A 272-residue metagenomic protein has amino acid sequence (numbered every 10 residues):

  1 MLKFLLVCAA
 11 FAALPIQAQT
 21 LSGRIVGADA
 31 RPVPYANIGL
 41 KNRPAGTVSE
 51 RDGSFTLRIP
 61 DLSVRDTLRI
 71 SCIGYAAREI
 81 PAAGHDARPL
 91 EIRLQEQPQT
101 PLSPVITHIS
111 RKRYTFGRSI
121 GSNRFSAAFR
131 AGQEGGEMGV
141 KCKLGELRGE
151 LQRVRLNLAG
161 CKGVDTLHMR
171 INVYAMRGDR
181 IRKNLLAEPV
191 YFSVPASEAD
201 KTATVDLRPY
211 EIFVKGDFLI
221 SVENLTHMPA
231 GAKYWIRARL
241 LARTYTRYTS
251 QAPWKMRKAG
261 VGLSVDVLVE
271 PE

Functional and structural regions predicted by a protein language model:
M1-R24: Bacterial Sec-dependent N-terminal signal peptides
Q19-V33, D61: Structural motif
L21-G27, G53-F55, I92: A short, amphipathic beta-strand motif
A36-L40, L68, I106-T107, I171: Hydrophobic beta-strand segments
P44-S54: Short, acidic Ser/Thr/Gly-rich low-complexity loop/linker segments typical of extracellular and cell-surface proteins
T67-I80: A short, solvent-exposed loop/turn motif at the edges and junctions of modular extracellular/periplasmic domains
G84-I109: Extracellular beta-sheet/turn segments enriched in Thr/Pro/Gly and aliphatic residues
T100-M176, D217, E223-E272: Beta-sheet-rich sandwich/jelly-roll-like modules and their strand-loop junctions
